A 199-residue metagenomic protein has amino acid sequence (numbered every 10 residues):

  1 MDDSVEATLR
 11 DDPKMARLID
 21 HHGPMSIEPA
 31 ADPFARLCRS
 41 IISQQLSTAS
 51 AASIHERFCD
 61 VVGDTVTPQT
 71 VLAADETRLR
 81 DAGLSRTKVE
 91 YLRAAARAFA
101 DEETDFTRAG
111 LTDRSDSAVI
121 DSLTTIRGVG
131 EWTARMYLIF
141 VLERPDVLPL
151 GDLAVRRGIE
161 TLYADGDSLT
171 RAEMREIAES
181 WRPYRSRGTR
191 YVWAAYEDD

Functional and structural regions predicted by a protein language model:
M1-M25, E131-D199: C-terminal accessory module of base-excision DNA glycosylases/AP lyases that mediates lesion recognition and DNA
D12-D64: A positional/architectural concept
D20, P29, A49-S53, V66 (+7 more regions): Alpha-helix N-cap and coil->helix boundary residues
E28-F34, G83-R86, A178-R185: Structural motif
L37-I42, L92-A95, Y137, G188-V192: Short alpha-helical scaffolding segments that buttress acidic/His motifs in well-ordered protein cores
I42, R78-K88, A118-F140, L148 (+1 more regions): Helix-hairpin-helix
S47, A51-T125: Alpha-helical ds-nucleic-acid-binding substructure associated with the helix-hairpin-helix region of base-excision DNA
